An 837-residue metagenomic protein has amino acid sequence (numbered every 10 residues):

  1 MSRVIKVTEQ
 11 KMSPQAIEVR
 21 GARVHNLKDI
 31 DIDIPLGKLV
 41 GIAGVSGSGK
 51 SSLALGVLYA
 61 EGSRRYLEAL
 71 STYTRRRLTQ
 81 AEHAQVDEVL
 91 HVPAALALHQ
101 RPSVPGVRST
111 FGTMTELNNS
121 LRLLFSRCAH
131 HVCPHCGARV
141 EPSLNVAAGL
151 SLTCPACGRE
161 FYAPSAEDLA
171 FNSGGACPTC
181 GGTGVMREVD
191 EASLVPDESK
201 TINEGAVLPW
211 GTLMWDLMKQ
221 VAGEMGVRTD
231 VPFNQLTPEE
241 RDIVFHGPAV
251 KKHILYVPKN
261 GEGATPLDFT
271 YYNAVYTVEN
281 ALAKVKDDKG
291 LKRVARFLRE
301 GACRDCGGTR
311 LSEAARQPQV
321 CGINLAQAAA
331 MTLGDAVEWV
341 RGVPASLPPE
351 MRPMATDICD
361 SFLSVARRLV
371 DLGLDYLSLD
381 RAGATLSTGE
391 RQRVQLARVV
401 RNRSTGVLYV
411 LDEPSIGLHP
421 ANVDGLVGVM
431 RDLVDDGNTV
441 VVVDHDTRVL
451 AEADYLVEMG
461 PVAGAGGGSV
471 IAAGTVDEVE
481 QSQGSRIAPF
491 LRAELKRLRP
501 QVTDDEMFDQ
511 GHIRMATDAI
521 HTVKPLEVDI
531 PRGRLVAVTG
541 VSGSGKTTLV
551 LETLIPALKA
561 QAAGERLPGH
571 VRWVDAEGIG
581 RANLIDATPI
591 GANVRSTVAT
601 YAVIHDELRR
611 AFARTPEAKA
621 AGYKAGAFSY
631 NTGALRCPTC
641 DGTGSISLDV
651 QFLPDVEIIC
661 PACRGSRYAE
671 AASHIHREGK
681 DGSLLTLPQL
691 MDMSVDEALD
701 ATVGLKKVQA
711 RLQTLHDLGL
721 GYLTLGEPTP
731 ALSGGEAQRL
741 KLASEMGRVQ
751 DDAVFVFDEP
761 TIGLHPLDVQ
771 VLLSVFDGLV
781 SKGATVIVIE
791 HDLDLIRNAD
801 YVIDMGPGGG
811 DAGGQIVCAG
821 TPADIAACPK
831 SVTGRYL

Functional and structural regions predicted by a protein language model:
M1-L837: Conserved phosphate-binding elements of NTP-dependent enzyme cores
